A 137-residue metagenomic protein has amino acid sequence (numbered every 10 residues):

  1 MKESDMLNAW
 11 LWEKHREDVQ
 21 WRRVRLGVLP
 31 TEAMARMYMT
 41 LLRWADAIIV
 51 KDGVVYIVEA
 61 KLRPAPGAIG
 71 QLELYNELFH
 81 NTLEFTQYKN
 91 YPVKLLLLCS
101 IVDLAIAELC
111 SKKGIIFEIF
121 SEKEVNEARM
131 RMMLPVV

Functional and structural regions predicted by a protein language model:
M1-V137: Charged, terminal alpha-helix-loop-beta segments that serve as non-catalytic nucleic-acid engagement and/or assembly
